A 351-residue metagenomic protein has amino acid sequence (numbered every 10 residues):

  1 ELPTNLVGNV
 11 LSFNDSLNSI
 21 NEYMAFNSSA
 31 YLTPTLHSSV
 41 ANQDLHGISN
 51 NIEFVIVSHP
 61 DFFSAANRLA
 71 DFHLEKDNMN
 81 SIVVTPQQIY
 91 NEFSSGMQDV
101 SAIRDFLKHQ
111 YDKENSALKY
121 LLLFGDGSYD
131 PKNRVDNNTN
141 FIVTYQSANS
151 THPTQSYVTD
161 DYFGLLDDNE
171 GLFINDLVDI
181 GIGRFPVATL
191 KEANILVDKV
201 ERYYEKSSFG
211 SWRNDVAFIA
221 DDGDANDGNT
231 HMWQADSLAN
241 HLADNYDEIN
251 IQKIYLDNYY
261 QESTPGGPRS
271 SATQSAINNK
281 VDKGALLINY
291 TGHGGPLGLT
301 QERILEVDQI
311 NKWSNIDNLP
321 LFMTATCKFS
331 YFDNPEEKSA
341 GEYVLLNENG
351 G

Functional and structural regions predicted by a protein language model:
E1-G351: Cysteine-dependent hydrolase recognition
